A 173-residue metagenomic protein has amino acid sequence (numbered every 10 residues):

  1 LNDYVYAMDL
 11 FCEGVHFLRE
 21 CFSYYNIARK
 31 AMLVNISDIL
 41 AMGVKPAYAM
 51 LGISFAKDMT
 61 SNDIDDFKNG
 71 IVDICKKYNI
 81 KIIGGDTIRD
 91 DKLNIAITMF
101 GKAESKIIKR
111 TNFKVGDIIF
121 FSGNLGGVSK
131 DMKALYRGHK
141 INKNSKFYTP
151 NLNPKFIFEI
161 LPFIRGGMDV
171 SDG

Functional and structural regions predicted by a protein language model:
L1-G173: Helix-biased detector of long, well-ordered alpha-helical tracts
